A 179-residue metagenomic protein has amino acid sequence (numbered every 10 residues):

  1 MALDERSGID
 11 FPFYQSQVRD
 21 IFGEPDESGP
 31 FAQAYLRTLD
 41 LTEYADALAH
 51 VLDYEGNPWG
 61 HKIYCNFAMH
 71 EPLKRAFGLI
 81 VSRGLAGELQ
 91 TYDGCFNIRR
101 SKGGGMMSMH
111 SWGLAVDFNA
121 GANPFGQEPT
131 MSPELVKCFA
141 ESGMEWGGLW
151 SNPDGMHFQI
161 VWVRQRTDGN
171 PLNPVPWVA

Functional and structural regions predicted by a protein language model:
M1-F11: Long non-globular sequence segments
A2, Y14, G23, G113 (+1 more regions): Glycine-centered flexibility motif
I9, E27, P171-N173: Compositionally biased, intrinsically disordered/low-complexity regions enriched for serine, proline and threonine
Y14, R19-L89: Active-site acidic/histidine clusters and adjacent loop/turn architecture that either coordinate catalytic ions
K74-L114: Active-site-adjacent loop/helix surface patches within enzyme catalytic domains that shape the substrate-binding cleft
G103-A179: Catalytic cores and adjacent binding grooves of peptidoglycan-active enzymes
